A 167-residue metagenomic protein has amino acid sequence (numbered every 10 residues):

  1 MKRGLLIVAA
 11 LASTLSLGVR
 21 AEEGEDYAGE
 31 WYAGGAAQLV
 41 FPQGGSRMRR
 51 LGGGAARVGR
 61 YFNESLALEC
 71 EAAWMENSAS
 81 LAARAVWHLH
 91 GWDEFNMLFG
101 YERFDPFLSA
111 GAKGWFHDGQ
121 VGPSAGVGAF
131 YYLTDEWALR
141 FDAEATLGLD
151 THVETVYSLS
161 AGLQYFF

Functional and structural regions predicted by a protein language model:
M1-L6: Bacterial N-terminal signal peptides that target proteins for export
I7-T14: Bacterial N-terminal signal peptides
L17-F62, A72, A112, G162: Short glycine/proline- and aromatic-enriched beta-strand/turn motifs that initiate or cap beta-hairpins
E22-E23, R60-G126, Y131, D135 (+1 more regions): Gram-negative (and chloroplast) outer-membrane scaffold detector with strong preference for beta-barrel transmembrane
A28-E30, L51, S78, R103 (+2 more regions): Membrane-spanning beta-strands of outer-membrane beta-barrel proteins
Y32-A33, A82-L89, T155-F167: Outer-membrane beta-barrel "beta-signal"
Q43-R47, M97, G114-D118, G148-H152: Outer-membrane beta-barrel domain signature
D142-E144: C-terminal binding/interaction regions
